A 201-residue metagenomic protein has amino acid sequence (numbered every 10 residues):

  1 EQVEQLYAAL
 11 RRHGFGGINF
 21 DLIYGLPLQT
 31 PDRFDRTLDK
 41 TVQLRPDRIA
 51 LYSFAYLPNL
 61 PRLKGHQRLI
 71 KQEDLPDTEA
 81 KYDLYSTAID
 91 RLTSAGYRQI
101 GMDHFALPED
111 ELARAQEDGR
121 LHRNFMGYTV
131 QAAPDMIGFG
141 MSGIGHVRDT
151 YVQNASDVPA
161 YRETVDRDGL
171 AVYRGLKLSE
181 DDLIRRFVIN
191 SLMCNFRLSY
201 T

Functional and structural regions predicted by a protein language model:
E1-Y200: C-terminal scaffold of the Radical SAM
